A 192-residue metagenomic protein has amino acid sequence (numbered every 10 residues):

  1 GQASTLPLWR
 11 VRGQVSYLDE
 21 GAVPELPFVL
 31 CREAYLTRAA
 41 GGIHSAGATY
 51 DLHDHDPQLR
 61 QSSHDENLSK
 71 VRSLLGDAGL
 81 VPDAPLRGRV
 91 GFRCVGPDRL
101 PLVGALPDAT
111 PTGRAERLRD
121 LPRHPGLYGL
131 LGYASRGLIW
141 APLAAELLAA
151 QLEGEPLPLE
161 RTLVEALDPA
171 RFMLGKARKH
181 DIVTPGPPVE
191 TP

Functional and structural regions predicted by a protein language model:
G1-P125, P187: Active-site substrate-recognition segment that forms the wall of the catalytic cavity or substrate channel
D77-P192: C-terminal catalytic lobe of FAD-dependent flavoproteins
